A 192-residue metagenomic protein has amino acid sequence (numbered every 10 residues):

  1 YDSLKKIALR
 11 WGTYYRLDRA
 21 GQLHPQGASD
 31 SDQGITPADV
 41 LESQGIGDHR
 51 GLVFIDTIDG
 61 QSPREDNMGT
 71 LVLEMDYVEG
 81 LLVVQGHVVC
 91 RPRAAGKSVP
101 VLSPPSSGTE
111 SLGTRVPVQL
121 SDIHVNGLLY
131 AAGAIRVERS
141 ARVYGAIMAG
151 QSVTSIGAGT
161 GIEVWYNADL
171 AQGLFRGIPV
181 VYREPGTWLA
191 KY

Functional and structural regions predicted by a protein language model:
Y1-Y192: Long, polar low-complexity repeats
